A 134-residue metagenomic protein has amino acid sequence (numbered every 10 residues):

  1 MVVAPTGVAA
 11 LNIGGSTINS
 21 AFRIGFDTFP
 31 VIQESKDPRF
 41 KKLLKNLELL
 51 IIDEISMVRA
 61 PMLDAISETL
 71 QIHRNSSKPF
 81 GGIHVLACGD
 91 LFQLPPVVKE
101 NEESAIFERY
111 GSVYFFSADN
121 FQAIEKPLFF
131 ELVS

Functional and structural regions predicted by a protein language model:
M1-S134: Conserved ATP-binding/catalytic motifs of P-loop helicase motor domains
